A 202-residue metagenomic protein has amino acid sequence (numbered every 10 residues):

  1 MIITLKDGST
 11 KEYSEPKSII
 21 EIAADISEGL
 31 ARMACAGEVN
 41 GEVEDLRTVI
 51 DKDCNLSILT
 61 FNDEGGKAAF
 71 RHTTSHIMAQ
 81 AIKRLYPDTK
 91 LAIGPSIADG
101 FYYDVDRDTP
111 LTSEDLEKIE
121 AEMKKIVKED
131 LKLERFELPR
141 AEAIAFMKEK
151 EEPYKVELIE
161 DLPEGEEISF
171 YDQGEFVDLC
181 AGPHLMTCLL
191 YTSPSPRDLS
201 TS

Functional and structural regions predicted by a protein language model:
S9-K17: Short, contiguous acidic and Ser/Thr-rich linear segments
K17-S27: Short amphipathic, charge-patterned alpha-helical segments
A34-R47: Short acidic beta-strand-loop surface patches of small beta-rich interaction domains
T73-I82, E175-L190: Conserved phosphate/anionic-ligand binding catalytic regions in large, soluble enzymes, centered on
P95-Y102: Short, conserved phosphate-binding/catalytic loop or strand-edge motifs used in phosphoryl-/nucleotidyl-transfer
T109-A181: Acidic low-complexity segments
Y191-P196: Conserved small/polar residues in nucleotide/adenosyl-binding loops
